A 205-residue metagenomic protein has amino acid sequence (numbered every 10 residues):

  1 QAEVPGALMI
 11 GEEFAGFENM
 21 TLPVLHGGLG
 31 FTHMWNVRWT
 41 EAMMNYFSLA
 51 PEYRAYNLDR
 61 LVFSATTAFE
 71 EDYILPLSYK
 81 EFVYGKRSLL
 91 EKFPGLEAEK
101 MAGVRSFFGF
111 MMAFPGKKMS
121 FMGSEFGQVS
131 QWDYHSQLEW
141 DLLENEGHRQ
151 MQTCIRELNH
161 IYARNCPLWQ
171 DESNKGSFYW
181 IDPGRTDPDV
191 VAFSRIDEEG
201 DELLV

Functional and structural regions predicted by a protein language model:
Q1-Y134, A163-V205: Conserved alpha/beta catalytic core and glycan-binding cleft of carbohydrate-active enzymes
L96-A98, L142-R149: A short acidic, glycine-rich active-site loop that binds or catalyzes chemistry on phosphate/adenosine moieties
L138: Active-site beta-strand/loop architecture of penicillin-binding DD-peptidases
E146-D171: Catalytic cores of secreted or luminal carbohydrate-active enzymes
